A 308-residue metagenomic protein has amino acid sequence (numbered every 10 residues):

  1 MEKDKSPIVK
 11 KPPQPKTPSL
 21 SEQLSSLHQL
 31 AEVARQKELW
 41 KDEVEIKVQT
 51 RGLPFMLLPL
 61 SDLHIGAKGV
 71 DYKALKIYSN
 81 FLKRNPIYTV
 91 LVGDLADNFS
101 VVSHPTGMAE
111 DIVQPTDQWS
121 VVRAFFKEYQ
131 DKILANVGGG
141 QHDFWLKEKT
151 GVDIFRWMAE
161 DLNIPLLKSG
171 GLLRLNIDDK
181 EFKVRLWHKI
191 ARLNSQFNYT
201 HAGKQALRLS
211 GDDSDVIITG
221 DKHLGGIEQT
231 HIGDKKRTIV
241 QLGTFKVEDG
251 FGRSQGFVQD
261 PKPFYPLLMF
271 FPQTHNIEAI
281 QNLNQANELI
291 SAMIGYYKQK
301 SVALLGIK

Functional and structural regions predicted by a protein language model:
M1-K16, H275-K308: Metal-centered catalytic cores of metalloenzymes
M1-P59: Acidic, histidine-bearing metal-coordination/catalytic regions of metal-dependent phosphoesterases
W40, V44-I46, R51-P54, L60 (+1 more regions): Core catalytic region of metal-dependent phosphoesterases/phosphodiesterases, especially metallo-beta-lactamase-like
I46-L57, L172-R185, D234-R237: Beta-strand-turn-beta hairpins that frame and shape the catalytic cleft of phosphate-ester-processing enzymes
L58, T89-V90, R185, I217: Hydrophobic positions in the central parallel beta-sheet of the AAA+
V101-H104, T116-V216, K222, G226-Q229 (+1 more regions): Conserved catalytic scaffold of divalent metal-dependent phosphoesterases
K183-R185, I190-A286, Y297: Conserved beta-sheet core of the metallophosphoesterase superfamily
